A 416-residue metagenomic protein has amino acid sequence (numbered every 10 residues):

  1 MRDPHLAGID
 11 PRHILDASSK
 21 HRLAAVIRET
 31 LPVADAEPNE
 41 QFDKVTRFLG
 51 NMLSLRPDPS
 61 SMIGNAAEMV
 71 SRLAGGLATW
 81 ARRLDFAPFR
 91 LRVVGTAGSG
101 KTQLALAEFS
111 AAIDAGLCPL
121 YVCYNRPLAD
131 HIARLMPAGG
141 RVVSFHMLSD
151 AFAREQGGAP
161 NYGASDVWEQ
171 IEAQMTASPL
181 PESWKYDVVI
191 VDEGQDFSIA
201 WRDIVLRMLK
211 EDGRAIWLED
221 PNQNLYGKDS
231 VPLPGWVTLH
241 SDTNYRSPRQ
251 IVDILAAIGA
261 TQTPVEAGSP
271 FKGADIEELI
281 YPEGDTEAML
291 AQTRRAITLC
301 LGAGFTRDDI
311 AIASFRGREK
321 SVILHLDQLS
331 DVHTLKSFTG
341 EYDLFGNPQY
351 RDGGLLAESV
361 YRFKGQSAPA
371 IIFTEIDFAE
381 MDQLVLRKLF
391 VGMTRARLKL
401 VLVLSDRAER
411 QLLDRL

Functional and structural regions predicted by a protein language model:
M1-G50: Accessory nucleic-acid engagement/destabilization modules that flank
D43-R56, T79, L84: Catalytic-core helical/loop segments in enzymes performing group transfer/polymerization on anionic/lipid-linked
R56-M62: Non-catalytic propeptide/linker segments at domain boundaries
I63, M69-R82, F86-G157, W168 (+2 more regions): Conserved helicase motor core of SF1/SF2 NTP-dependent helicases
Q156-T176: Short glycine-rich substrate-engagement loop in P-loop NTPases that contacts/grips substrate
A177-S183: Phosphate-binding/switch loop-helix module in NTP-utilizing enzymes
